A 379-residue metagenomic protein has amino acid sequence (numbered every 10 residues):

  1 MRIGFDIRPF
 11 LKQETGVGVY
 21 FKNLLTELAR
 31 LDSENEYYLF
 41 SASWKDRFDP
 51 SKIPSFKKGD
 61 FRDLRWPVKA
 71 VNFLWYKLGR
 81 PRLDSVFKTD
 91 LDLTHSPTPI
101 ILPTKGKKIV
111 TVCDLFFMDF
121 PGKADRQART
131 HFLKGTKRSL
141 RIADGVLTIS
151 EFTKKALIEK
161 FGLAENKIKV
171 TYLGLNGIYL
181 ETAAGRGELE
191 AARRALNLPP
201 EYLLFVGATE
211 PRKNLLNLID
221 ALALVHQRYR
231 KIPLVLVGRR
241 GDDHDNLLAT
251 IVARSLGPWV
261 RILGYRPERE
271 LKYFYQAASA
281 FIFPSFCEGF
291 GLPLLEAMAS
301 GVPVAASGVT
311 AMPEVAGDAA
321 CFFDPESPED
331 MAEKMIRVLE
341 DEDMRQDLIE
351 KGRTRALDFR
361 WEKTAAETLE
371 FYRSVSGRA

Functional and structural regions predicted by a protein language model:
M1-A379: Carbohydrate transferase catalytic cores enriched for Leloir-type hexosyltransferases
